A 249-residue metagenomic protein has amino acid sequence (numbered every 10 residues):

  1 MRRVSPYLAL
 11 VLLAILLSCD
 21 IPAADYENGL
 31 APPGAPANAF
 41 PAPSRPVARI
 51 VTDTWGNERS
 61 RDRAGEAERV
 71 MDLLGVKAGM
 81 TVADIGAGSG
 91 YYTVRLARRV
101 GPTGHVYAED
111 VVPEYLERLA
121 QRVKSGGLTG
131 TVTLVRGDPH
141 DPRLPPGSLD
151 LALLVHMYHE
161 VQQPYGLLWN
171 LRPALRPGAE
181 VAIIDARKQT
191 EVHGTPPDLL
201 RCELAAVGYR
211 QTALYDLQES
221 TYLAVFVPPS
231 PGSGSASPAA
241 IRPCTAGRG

Functional and structural regions predicted by a protein language model:
L8-L16: Bacterial N-terminal signal peptides
D20-A83: Class I SAM-dependent transferase core
A83, A87-P142: Class I SAM-dependent methyltransferase SAM/SAH-binding core
A97-R98, Y165-E180: A short glycine-rich, Lys/Arg-flanked "PGG" loop and its adjoining helix->strand segment in the class I
H140-A152: A short acidic, Gly/Pro-enriched loop at the edge of an enzyme's catalytic core that lines a small-molecule cofactor
D150-P164: A short SAM/SAH-binding and catalytic strip from SAM-dependent methyltransferases
A182-E203: Conserved class I S-adenosyl-L-methionine
R201, Q211-G249: Core SAM-dependent methyltransferase catalytic element
